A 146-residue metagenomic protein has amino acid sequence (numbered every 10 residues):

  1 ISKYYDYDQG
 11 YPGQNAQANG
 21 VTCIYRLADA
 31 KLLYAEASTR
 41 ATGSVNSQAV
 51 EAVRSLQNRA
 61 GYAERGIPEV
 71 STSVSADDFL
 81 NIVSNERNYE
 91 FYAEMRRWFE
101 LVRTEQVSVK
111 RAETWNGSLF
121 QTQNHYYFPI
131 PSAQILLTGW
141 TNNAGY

Functional and structural regions predicted by a protein language model:
I1-Y146: Acidic/polar-rich alpha-helix caps and helix-coil junctions
